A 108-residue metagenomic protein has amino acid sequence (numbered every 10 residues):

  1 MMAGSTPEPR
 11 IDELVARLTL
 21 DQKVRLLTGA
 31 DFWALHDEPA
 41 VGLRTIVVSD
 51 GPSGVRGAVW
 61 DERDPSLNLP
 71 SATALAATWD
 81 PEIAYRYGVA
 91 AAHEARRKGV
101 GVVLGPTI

Functional and structural regions predicted by a protein language model:
M1-I108: N-terminal beta-rich core of secreted/periplasmic extracellular enzymes
